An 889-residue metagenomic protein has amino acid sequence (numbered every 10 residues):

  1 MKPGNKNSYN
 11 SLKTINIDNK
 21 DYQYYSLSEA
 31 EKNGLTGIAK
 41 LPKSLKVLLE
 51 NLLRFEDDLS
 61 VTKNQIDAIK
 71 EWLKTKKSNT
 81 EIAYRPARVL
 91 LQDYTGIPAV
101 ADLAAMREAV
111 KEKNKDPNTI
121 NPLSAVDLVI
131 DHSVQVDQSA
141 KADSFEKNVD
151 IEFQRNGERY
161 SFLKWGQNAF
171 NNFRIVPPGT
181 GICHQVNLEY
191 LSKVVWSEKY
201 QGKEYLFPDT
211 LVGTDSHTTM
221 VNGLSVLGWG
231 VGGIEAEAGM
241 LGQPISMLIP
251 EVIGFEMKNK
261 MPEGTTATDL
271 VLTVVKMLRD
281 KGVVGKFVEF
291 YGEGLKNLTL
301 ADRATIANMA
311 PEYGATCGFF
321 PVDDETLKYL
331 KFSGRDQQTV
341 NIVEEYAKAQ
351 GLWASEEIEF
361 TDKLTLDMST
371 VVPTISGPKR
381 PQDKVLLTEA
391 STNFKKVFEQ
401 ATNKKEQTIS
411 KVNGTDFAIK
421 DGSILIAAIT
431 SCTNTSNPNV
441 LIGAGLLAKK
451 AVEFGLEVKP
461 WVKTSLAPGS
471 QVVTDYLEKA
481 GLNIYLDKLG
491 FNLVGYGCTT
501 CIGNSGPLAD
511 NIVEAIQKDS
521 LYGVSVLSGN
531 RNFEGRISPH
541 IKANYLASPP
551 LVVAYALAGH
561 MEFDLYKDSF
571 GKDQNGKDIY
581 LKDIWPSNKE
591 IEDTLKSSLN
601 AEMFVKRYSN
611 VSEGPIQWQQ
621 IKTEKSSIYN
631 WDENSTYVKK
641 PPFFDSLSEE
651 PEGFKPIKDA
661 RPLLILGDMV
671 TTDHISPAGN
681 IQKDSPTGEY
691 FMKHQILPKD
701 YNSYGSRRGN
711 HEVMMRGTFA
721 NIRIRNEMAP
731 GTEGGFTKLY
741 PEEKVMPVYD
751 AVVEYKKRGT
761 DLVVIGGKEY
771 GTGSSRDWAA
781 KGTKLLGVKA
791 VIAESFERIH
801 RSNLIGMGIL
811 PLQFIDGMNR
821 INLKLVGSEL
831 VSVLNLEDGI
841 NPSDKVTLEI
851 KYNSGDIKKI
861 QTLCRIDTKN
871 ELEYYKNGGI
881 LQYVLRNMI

Functional and structural regions predicted by a protein language model:
K2-E152, L298-N308, E312-D336, E633-S676 (+2 more regions): N-terminal amphipathic, basic-rich helices that act as targeting or association modules
D57-K258, D269-L272, P373-S376, A390 (+11 more regions): Long, structured ligand/cofactor-binding scaffold of large enzymes
R85, L103-R159, E289, L295-N403 (+5 more regions): Terminal amphipathic helices with adjacent charged low-complexity linkers/tails
Q138-K141, L298-A307, L330-Q338, T435-L441 (+9 more regions): Short glycine/threonine-rich loop-to-helix capping motif typified by GTGT followed within a few residues by an Asp-Pro
Y200-E344, Q350-G351, I442, A448 (+5 more regions): Mobile "lid/hinge" segments at catalytic clefts and subdomain interfaces of large enzymes
Y291-L298, N530, V752-V753, K757-E797: Extracellular/luminal Protease-associated
D573-N588, R801-Y874: Acidic, glycine-rich flexible loop/linker segments
